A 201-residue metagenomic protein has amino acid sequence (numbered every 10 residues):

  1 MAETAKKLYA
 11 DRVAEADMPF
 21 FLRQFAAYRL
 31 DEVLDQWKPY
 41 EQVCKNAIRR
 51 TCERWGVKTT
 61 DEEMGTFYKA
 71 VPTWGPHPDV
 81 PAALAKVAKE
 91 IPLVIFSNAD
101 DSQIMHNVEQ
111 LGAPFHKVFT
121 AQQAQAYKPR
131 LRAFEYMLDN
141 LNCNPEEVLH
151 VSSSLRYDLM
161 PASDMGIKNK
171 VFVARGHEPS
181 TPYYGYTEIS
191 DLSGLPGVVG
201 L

Functional and structural regions predicted by a protein language model:
M1-P78, K89, S102: N-terminal helical cap/lid subdomain that shapes the substrate entry/recognition surface in HAD-like hydrolases
A14-A16, K58-T59, P81, A85 (+1 more regions): Asp-based, Mg2+/Mn2+-dependent phosphohydrolase catalytic module
